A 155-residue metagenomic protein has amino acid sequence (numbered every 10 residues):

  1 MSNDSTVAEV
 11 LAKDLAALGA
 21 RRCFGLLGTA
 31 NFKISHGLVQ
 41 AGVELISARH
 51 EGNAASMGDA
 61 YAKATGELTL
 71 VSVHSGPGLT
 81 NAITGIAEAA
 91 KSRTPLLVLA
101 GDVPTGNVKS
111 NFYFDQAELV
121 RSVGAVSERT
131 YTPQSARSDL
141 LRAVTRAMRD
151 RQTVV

Functional and structural regions predicted by a protein language model:
M1-V155: N-terminal alpha/beta PP-like core and its mobile active-site loop of ThDP/TPP-dependent enzymes
